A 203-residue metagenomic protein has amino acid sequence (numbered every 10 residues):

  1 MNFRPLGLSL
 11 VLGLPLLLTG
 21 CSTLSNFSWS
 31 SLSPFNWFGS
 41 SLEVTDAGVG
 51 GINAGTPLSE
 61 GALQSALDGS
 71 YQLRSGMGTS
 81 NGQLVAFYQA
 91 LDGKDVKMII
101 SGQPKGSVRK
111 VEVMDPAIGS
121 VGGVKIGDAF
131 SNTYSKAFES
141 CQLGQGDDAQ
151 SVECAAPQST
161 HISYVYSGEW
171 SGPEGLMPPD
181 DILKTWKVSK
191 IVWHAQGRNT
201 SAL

Functional and structural regions predicted by a protein language model:
M1-L10: Bacterial N-terminal signal peptides that target proteins for export
L17-G20: C-terminal motif of bacterial Sec signal peptides marking the signal peptidase cleavage site
S22-D148, C154-P157, G175-L203: Short helix/turn-capping signatures at newly exposed starts of structured segments
Q150-A156, T160-S171: Mixed-charge (Asp/Glu-Lys/Arg
